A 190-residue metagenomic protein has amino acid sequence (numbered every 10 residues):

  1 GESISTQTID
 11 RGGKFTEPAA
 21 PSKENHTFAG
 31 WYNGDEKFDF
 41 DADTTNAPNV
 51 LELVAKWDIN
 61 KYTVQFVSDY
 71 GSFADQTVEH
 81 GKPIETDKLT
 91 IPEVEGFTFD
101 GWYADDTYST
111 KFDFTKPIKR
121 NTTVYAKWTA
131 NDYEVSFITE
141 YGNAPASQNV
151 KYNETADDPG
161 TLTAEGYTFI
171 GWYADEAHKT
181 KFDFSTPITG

Functional and structural regions predicted by a protein language model:
G1-G190: Secondary-structure capping and domain/repeat boundary segments
